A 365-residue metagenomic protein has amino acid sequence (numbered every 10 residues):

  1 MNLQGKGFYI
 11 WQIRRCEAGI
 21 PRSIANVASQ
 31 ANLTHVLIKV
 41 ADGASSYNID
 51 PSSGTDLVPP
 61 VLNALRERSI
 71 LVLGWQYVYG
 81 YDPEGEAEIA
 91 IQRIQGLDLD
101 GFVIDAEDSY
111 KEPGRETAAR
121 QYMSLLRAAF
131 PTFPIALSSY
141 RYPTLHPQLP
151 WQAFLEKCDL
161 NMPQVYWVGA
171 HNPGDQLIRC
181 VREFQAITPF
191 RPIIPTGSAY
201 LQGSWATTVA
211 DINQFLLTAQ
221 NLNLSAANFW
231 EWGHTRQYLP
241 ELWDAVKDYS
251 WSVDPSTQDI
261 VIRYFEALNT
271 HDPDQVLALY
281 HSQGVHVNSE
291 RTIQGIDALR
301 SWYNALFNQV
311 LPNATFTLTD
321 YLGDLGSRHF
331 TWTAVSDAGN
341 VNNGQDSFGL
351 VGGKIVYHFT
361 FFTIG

Functional and structural regions predicted by a protein language model:
M1-A28, L33-T34, K39-D42, Q76-G80 (+2 more regions): Boundary/entry segment of secreted carbohydrate-active catalytic domains
F8-I13, I70-P83, R120-Q148, F190-Q202: Aromatic-lined carbohydrate-recognition surfaces of secreted/lumenal glycan-active proteins
T34-S46, I89-T117, N228: Active-site groove signature of glycoside hydrolases
I38, D98-E112, H146-D175, W230-T235: Aromatic- and acid-rich polysaccharide-binding/catalytic face of secreted or lumenal carbohydrate-active enzymes
Y166-A170, I193-S252: Substrate-binding cleft of secreted/luminal carbohydrate-active enzymes
S250-S282: Short, low-complexity N-terminal intrinsically disordered segments enriched in polar/charged residues
Q283-Q294, N308-L311: A short gly/proline-enriched turn/hairpin at secondary-structure junctions
R300-G365: A beta-strand edge to alpha-helix "cap/lid" segment located at domain peripheries
